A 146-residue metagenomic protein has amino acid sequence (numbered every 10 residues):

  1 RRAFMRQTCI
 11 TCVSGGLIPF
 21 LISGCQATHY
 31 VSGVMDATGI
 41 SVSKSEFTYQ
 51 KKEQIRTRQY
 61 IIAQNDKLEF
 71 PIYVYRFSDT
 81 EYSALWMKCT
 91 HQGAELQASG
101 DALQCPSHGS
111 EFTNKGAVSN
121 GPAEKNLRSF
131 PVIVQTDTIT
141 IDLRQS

Functional and structural regions predicted by a protein language model:
R1-S23, Y30-V31: N-terminal secretory signal peptides and thylakoid transit peptides that target proteins across membranes
L17, A94, G116: Active-site-flanking alpha-helical
A27-K88, E95-S99, N126-S146: N-terminal pre-ligand scaffold of iron-sulfur
C89, C105: Short cysteine-rich clusters marking metal-coordination/redox-active sites
Q92, H108: Short Cys/His-rich metal-coordination motifs, predominantly Zn2+-binding knuckles/fingers
S99-Q104, G116-N120: Short cysteine/histidine-rich zinc-coordinating motifs and their immediately flanking basic loops
K115-S119, A123-F130: Low-complexity, intrinsically disordered Gly/Pro/Thr-rich segments
